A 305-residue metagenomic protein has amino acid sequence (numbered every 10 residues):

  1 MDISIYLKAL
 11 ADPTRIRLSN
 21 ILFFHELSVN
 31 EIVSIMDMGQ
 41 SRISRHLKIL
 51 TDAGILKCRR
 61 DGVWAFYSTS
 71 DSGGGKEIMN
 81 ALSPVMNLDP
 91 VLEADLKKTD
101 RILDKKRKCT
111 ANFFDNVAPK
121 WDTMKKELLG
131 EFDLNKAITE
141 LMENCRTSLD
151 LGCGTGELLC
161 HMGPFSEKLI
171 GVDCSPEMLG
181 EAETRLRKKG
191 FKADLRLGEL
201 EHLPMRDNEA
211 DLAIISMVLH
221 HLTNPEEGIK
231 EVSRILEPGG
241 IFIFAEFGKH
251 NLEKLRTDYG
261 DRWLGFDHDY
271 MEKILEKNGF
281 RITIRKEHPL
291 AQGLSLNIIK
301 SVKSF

Functional and structural regions predicted by a protein language model:
D2-R42, A65-S72: N-terminal helix-turn-helix DNA-binding core of bacterial DNA-binding proteins
G74-D122: Amphipathic alpha-helical dimerization/coiled-coil segments that flank or bridge DNA-binding/regulatory modules
L128-R146: Conserved alpha-helix/loop element of class I SAM-dependent methyltransferases that forms part of the SAM/SAH-binding
L149, T155-H202: Class I SAM-dependent methyltransferase SAM/SAH-binding core
E201-L212: A short acidic, Gly/Pro-enriched loop at the edge of an enzyme's catalytic core that lines a small-molecule cofactor
L212-N224: A short SAM/SAH-binding and catalytic strip from SAM-dependent methyltransferases
E226-I241: A short glycine-rich, Lys/Arg-flanked "PGG" loop and its adjoining helix->strand segment in the class I
I241-I299: C-terminal alpha-helical "lid/dimerization" subdomain adjacent to the S-adenosyl-L-methionine
